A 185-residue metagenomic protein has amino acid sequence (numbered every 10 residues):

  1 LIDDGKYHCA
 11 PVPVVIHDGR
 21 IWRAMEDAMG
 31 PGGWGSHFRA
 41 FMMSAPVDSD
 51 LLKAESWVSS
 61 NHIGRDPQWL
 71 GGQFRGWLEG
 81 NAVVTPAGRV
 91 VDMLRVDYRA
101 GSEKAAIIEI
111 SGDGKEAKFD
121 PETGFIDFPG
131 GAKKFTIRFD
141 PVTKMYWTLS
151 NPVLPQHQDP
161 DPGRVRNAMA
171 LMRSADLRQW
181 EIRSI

Functional and structural regions predicted by a protein language model:
L1-A10, V14-R75, E79, V83-G130 (+1 more regions): Beta-rich carbohydrate-recognition and catalytic domains
